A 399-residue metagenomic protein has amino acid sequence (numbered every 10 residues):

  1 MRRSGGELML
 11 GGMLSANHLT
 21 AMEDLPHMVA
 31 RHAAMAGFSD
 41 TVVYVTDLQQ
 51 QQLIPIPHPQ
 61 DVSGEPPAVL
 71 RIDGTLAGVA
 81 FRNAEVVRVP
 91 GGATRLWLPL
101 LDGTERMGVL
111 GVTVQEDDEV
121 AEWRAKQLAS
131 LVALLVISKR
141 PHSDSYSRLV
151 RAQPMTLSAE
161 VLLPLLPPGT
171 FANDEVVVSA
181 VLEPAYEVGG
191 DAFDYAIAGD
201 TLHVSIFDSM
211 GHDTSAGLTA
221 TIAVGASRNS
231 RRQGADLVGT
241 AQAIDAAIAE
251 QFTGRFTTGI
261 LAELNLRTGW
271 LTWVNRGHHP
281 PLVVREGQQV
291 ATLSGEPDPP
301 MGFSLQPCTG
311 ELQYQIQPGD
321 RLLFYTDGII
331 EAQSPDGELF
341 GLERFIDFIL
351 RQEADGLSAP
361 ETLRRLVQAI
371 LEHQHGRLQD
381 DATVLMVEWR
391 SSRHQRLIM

Functional and structural regions predicted by a protein language model:
M1-L19, S138-P141: Signal-transmission linkers at sensory-effector interfaces
N17-M22, P26-E85, R276-G277, D298: Structured interaction and signal-relay segments at domain junctions
M28, A34-S39, P154, S158-P167 (+4 more regions): Catalytic core of PPM/PP2C metal-dependent serine/threonine phosphatase domains
V86, Q115, R124-R148, G225-Q233: Signal-transmission/dimerization alpha-helices at domain junctions
V87-D102: A short, aliphatic-rich beta-strand micro-motif
R106, D200-D213, W273-N275, Q315-D336 (+1 more regions): Conserved beta-strand-loop-short alpha-helix elements that form and flank the Mn2+/Mg2+-coordinating active site
V120-W123, D213-S230, P297, R321-R377 (+1 more regions): Active-site-proximal, acidic helix/loop segment immediately C-terminal to a metal-coordinating Asp/Glu
L128-V188: Regulatory cytosolic signal-relay segments
